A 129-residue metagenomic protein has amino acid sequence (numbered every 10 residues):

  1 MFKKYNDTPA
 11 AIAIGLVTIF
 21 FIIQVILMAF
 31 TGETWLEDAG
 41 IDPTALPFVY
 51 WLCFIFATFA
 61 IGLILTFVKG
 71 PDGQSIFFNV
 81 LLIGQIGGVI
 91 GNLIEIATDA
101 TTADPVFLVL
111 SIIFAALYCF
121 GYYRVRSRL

Functional and structural regions predicted by a protein language model:
M1-F21, R128: Cytosolic juxtamembrane helix and N-cap/initiation of the first transmembrane helix
K3-D7, F30-V49: Interfacial loop at the N-terminal end of multi-pass membrane proteins
I12-G15, W35-L46, F67-I76: Short juxtamembrane and helix-loop transition motifs at transmembrane-helix boundaries in membrane proteins
I19, I23-Q24, A45-V68, I83-G87: Core segments of alpha-helical transmembrane spans in multipass integral membrane proteins
I19-T31, Y122: Alpha-helical transmembrane segments of multi-pass membrane proteins
D38-L46, A100-S111: Non-cytosolic membrane-interface motifs at loop->transmembrane helix junctions
I55, I76-I94, I112-Y118: Hydrophobic alpha-helical membrane segments
V89-F107, Y123-L129: Membrane-helix boundary connector in multi-pass membrane proteins
